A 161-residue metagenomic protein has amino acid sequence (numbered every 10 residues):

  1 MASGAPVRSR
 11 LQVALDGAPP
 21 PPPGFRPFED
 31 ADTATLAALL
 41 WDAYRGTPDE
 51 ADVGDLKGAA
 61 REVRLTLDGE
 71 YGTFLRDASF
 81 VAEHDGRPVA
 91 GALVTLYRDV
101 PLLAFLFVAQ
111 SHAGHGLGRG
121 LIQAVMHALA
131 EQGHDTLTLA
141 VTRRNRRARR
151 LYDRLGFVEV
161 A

Functional and structural regions predicted by a protein language model:
M1-G24, E29: Acyl-donor-binding surface of acyltransferase catalytic domains
G24-E50: A short beta-loop-alpha structural element at the N-terminal edge of CoA-dependent acyl/N-acetyltransferase catalytic
V53-V89: Active-site rim helix/loop that mediates acceptor-substrate recognition in acyltransferases
S79-V81, R87-T95, L102-F107: Conserved beta-strand in the GNAT
L96-A104, A113, Q132-H134: A conserved beta-turn-beta hairpin within the catalytic core of GNAT-like acetyltransferases that forms part
V108, G114-E131, R150-R154: Conserved acetyl-CoA-binding loop-helix of GNAT-fold acetyltransferases
Q110, L139-R149: Conserved beta-strand-loop-alpha-helix junction that forms the acyl-donor binding cleft
L129-A140: Conserved GNAT acetyl-CoA-binding A-motif
